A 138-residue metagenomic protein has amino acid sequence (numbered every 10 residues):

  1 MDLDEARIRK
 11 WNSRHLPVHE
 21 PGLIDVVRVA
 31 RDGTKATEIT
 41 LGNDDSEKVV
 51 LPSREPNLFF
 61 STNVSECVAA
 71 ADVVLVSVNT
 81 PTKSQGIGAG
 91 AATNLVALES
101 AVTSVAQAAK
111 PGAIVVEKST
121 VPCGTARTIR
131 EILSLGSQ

Functional and structural regions predicted by a protein language model:
L3-V73, S77-A92, L135-G136: Conserved N-terminal Rossmann-fold NAD(P) cofactor-binding segment
T82-Q138: Rossmann-like NAD(P)(H) cofactor-binding subdomain of soluble oxidoreductases
